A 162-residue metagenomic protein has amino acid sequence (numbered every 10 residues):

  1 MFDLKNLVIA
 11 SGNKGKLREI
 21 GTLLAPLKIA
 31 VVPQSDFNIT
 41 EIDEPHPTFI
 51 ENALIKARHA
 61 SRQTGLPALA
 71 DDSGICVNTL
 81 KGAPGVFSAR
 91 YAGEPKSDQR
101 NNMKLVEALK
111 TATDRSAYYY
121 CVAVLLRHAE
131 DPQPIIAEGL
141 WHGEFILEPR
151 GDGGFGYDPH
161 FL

Functional and structural regions predicted by a protein language model:
F2-V8, K14-L162: Anionic-ligand binding patches
